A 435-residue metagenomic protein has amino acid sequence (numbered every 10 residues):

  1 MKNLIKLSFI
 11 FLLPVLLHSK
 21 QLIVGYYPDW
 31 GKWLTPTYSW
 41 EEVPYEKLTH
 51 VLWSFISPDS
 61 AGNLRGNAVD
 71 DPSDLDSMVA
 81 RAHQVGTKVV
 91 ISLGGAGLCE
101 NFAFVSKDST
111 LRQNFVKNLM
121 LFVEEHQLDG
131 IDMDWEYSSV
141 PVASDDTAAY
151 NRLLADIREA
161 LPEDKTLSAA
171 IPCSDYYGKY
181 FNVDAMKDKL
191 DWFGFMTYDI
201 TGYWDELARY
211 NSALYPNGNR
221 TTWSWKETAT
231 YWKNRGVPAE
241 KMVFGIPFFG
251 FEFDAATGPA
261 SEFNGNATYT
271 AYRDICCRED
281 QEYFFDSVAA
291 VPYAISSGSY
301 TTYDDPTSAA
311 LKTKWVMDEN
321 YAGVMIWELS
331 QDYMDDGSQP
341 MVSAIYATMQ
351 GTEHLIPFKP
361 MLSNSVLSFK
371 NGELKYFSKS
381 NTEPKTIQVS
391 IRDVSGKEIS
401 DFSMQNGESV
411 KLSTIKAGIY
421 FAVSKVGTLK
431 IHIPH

Functional and structural regions predicted by a protein language model:
M1-K20: Bacterial Sec-dependent N-terminal signal peptides
K20-V123, P340-A344, M349-Q350: Glycan-recognition patch characteristic of GH18 chitinases/ENGases and related GlcNAc/peptidoglycan-binding proteins
V24, D29, A61-S73, K117 (+1 more regions): Substrate-binding surface in catalytic domains of secreted glycosidases
K47-L48, K241-W315, M341-Q350: Glycan-binding loop/region signatures in secreted carbohydrate-active enzymes
V51, I91, M133, I157 (+4 more regions): Conserved, mostly hydrophobic/aromatic
F358-M361, S368-F369, K375-Y376, D401 (+1 more regions): C-terminal tail/sorting-segment detector
I391-I399, Y420: Short, glycine-anchored, charge-dense loop/turn motifs used at functional sites
E398-I415, G427: Glycine-centered tight-turn motifs at strand-turn-strand junctions
